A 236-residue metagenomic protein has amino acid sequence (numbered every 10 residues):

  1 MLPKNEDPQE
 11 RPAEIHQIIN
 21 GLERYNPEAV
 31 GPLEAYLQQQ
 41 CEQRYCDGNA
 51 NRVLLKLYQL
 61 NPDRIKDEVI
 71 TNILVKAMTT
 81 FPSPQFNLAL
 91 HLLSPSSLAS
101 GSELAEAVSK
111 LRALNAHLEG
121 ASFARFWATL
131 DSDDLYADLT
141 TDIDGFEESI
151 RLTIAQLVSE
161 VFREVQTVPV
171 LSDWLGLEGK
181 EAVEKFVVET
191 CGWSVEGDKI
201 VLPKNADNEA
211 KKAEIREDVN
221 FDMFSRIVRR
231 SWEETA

Functional and structural regions predicted by a protein language model:
M1-Q43, L60-R64, T71-N72, K76-A236: Charged, E/D/K/R/S-rich low-complexity terminal regions of large eukaryotic assembly subunits
